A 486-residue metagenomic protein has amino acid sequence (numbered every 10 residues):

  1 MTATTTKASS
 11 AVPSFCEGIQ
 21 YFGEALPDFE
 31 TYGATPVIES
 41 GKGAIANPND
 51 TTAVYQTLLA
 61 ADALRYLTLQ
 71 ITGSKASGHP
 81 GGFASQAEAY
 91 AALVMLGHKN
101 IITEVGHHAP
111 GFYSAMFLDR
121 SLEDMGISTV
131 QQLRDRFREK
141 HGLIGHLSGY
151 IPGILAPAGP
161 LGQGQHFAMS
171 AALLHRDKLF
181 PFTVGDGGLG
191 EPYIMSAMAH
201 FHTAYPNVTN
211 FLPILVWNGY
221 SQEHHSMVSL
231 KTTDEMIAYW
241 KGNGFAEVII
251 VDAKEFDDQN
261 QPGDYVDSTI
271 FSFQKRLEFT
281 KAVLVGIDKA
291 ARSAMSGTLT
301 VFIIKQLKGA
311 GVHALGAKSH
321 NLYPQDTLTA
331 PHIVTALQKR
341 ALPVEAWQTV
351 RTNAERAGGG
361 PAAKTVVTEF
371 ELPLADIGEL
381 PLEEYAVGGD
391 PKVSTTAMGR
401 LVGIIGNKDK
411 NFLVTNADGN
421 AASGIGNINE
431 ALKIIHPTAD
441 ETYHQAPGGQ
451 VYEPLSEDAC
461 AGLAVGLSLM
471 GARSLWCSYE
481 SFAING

Functional and structural regions predicted by a protein language model:
T2-G78, M125-A158, V344-G360, K364-T365 (+2 more regions): Conserved internal helical-beta-strand scaffold that buttresses enzyme catalytic cores
T2-V12, Y265-S296, I304, A439 (+4 more regions): Glycine-rich, anion-gripping cofactor-binding loops and their flanking helix/strand elements in enzyme active sites
N49, A53, T57, L64-S74 (+5 more regions): Cofactor-binding active-site loop characterized by glycine-rich and histidine/acidic residues
L59-A60, T352-I484: Non-catalytic terminal/interface segments that mediate subunit docking, oligomerization, and allosteric communication
L96, E123, L174-K178, F201-N210 (+5 more regions): Secondary-structure transition/capping motifs at alpha-helix termini and the adjoining loop/turn into the next element
I102, I250, V301-I303, L413-N416 (+1 more regions): Structured core elements
V105-A109, V184-E191, L215-S221, K254-F256 (+4 more regions): Acidic, glycine-rich active-site loops and adjacent beta-strand->loop/helix elements that engage anionic groups
Y150-Q348: Glycine-rich ThDP/TPP pyrophosphate-binding loop and its adjacent helix/strand module within ThDP-dependent enzymes
